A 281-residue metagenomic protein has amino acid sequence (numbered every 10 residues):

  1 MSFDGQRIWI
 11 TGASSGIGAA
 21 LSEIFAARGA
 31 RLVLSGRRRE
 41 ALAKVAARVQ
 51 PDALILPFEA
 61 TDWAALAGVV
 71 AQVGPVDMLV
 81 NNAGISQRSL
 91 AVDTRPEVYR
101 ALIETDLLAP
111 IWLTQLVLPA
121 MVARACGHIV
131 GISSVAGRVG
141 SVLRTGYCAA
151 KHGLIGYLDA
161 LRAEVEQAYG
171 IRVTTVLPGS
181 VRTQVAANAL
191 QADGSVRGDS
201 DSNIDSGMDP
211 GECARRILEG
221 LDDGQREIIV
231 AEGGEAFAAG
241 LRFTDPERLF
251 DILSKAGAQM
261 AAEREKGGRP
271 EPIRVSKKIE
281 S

Functional and structural regions predicted by a protein language model:
S14-S15: Conserved glycine-rich cofactor-binding loop
R28-V45: Conserved glycine-rich Rossmann-like NAD(P)H-binding loop of the short-chain dehydrogenase/reductase
L56-G68, P96: The beta1-alpha1 cofactor-binding region of Rossmann-like NAD(H)/NADP(H)-dependent oxidoreductases
L90-A91, R95-I103: Substrate-binding pocket helix/loop in short-chain dehydrogenase/reductase
T114, A150: Active-site helix of classical SDR
S134: Residue(s) in the substrate-gating loop at a strand-loop-helix junction that position the organic substrate next
E166-G233: SDR active-site lid
